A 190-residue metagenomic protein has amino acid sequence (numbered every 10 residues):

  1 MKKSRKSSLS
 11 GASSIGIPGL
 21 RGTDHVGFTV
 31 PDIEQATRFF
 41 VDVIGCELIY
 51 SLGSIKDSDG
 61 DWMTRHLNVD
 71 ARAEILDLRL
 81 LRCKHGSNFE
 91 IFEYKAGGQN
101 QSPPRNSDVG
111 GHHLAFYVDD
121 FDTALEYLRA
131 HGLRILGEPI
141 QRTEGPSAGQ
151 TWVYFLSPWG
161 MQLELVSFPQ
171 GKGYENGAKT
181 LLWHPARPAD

Functional and structural regions predicted by a protein language model:
M1-G19, F28, F89, F116 (+1 more regions): Vicinal oxygen chelate
S10-S13, S58-D61, G98-S102, E144: A short, acidic/glycine-rich surface segment
T23, V30, L78-L81, G86-I91 (+2 more regions): Short, structured motif recognition centered on aromatic/hydrophobic residues
T29-G86, T123, A130, T143-A148 (+1 more regions): Core segments of cupin and vicinal oxygen chelate
K56, A96, P169-G171: A short acidic/small-residue loop/turn micro-motif
F92-G98: Short beta-strand-to-loop junctions in surface cap/lid or active-site-entrance loops
R105-S107: Long, charged/polar, surface-exposed segments that mediate recognition or autoinhibition
